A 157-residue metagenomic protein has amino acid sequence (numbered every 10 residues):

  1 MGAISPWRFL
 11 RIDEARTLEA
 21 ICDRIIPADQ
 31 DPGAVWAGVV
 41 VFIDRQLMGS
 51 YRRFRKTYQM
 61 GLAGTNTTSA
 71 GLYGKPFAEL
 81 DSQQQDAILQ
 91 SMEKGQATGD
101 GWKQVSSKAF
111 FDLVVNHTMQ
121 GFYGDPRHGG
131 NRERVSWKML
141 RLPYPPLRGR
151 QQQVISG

Functional and structural regions predicted by a protein language model:
M1-S5: Short, contiguous pre-domain boundary segments
W7-R11: Hydrophobic alpha-helical scaffolding
I12-R24, D31, V35-G157: Mature-region segments of soluble proteins
